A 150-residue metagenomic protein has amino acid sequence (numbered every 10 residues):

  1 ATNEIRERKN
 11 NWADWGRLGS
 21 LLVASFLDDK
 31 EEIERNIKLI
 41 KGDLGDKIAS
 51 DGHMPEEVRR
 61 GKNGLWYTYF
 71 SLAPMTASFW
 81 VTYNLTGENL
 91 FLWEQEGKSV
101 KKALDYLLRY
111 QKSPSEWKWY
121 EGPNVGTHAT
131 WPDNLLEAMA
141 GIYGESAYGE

Functional and structural regions predicted by a protein language model:
A1, A24-K38, W80-K101, A140-G149: Structural helix-adjacent loops and short alpha-helical linkers that scaffold large soluble proteins
A1-D14, P55-S71, K118-E137, G141-Y143: Solvent-exposed loop and edge beta-strand segments that line ligand/cofactor-binding and catalytic clefts
A1-R60, E150: Active-site lining segments of carbohydrate-active enzymes
G16, N36, S71, V100-A103: Stable alpha-helical elements in mature extracytoplasmic
G45-L65, V81-Y106: A beta-strand-loop signature enriched in Asp, Gly, Thr, and Trp that corresponds to the sialidase/neuraminidase Asp-box
L90-E150: CBM-like carbohydrate-recognition segments
